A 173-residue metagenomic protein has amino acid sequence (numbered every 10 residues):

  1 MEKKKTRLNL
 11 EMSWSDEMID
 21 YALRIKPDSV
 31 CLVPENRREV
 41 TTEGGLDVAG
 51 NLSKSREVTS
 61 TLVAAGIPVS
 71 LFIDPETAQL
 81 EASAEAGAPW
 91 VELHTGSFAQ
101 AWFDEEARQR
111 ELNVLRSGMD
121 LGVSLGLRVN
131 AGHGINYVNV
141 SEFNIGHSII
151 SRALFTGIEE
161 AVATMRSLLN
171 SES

Functional and structural regions predicted by a protein language model:
M1-E2, R56-G66, A84, R116-S124 (+2 more regions): Surface-exposed amphipathic alpha-helices with a cationic face
M1-N51: Glycine/small-residue-rich loop that forms an oxyanion/phosphate-binding "nest" at active or ligand-binding sites
T6-M12, D28-L32, V69-L71, V91-L93 (+3 more regions): Hydrophobic faces of well-ordered beta-strands that scaffold small-molecule active sites in alpha/beta enzyme cores
D16-R24, E76-A86, A131, I135-S141: Catalytic cores of alpha/beta
V30-P89: Hydrophobic, well-structured mid-protein blocks that either form specific transmembrane helices
L32-E39, W90-W102, N139-I158: Glycine-rich phosphate-binding active-site loops on the catalytic face of alpha/beta enzymes
R37, P68-L125: Histidine/lysine/aspartate-rich catalytic loop segments that bind and position anionic ligands
G44, F103-R108, R152-S173: C-terminal helical cap(s) of enzyme catalytic domains, especially alpha/beta-barrels
